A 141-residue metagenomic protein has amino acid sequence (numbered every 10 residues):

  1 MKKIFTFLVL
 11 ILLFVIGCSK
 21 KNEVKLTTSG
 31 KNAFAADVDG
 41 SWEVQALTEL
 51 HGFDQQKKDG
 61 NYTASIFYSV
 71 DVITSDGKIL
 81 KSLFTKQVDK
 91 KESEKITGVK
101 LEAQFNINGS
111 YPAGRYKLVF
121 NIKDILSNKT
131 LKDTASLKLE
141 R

Functional and structural regions predicted by a protein language model:
M1-C18: Sec-dependent bacterial lipoprotein signal peptides
C18-L50: Short, compositionally biased P/S/T/A/G/V-rich stretches that sit at domain boundaries
F34-A35, K58, K91-E92: Short beta-strand/turn micro-motifs at beta-sheet edges
E49-G60: Short amphipathic, basic-aromatic surface patches that mediate peripheral association with negatively charged
N61-S65: Short Gly/aromatic-enriched secondary-structure transition segments
I66-R141: Extended, well-structured beta-strand/loop surface patches that form recognition or cofactor-anchoring regions within
